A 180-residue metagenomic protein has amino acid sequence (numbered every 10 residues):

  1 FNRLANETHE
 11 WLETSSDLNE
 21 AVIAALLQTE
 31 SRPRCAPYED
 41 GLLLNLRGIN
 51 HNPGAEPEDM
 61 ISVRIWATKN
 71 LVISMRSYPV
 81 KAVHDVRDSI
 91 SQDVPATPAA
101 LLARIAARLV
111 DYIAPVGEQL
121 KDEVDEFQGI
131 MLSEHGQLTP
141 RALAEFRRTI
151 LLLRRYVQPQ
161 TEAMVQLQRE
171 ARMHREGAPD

Functional and structural regions predicted by a protein language model:
F1-A178: Peripheral, non-transmembrane regulatory/ligand-interaction domains of membrane transport proteins
